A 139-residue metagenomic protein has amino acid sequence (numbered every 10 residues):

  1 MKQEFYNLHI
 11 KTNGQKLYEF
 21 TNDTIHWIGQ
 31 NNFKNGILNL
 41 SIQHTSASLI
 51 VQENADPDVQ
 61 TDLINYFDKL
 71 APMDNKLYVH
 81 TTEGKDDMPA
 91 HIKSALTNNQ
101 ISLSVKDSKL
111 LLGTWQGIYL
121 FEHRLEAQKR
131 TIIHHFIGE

Functional and structural regions predicted by a protein language model:
M1-E139: Active-site histidine-anchored catalytic micro-motif
